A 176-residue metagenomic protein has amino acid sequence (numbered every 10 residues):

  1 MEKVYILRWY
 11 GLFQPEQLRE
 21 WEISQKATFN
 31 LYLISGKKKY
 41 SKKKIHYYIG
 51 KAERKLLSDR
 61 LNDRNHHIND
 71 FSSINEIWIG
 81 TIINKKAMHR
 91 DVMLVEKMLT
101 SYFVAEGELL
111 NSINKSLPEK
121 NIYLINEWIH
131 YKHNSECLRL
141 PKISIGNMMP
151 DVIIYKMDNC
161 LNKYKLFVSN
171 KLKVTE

Functional and structural regions predicted by a protein language model:
M1-Y47, K51-E176: Boundary/linker segments flanking structured domains
